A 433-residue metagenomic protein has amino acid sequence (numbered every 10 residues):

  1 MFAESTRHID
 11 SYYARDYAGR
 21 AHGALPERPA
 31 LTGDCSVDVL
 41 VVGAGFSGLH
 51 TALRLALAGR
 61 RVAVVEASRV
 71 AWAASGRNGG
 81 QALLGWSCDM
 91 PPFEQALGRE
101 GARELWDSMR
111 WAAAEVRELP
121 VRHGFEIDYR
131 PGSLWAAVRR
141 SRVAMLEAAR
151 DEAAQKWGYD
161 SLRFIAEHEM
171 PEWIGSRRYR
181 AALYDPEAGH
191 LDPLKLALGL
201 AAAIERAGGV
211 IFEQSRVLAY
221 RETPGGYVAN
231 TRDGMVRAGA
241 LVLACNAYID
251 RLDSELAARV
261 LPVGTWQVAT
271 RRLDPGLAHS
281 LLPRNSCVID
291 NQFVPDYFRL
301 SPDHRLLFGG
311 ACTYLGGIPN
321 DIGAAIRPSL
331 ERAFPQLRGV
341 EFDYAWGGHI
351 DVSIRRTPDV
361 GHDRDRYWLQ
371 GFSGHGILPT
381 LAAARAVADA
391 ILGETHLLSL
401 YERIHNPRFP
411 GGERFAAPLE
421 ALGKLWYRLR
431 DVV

Functional and structural regions predicted by a protein language model:
M1-V39, L57: Extreme N-terminal leader/targeting segments of oxidoreductases
F2-D16, R20, C88-E94, E118-G132 (+1 more regions): Flavin (FAD/FMN) cofactor-binding and adjacent substrate-gating region of FAD-dependent oxidoreductase domains
V37-V64: N-terminal Rossmann-like FAD-binding beta1-loop-alpha1 element of flavoenzymes
G43, G85, T231, A238 (+1 more regions): Short, well-ordered coil/turn residues at beta-beta hairpins and beta-strand->alpha-helix junctions within
R54, V70-D128, A144-K156, H279: Conserved FAD-binding subdomain of flavin-dependent enzymes
A114, R122-R130, V217-A219, M235-P275 (+1 more regions): Active-site substrate-recognition segment that forms the wall of the catalytic cavity or substrate channel
D151-E152, R177-G239: Helical element adjacent to the flavin cofactor pocket in flavoenzyme catalytic cores
G316-I318, G323-V432: C-terminal catalytic lobe of FAD-dependent flavoproteins
